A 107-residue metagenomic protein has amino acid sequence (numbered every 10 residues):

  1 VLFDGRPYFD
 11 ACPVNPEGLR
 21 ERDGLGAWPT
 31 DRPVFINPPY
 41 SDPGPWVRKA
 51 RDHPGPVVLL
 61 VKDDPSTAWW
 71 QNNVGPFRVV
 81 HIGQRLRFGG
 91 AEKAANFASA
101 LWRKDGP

Functional and structural regions predicted by a protein language model:
V1-P107: Class I S-adenosyl-L-methionine-dependent methyltransferase catalytic core
